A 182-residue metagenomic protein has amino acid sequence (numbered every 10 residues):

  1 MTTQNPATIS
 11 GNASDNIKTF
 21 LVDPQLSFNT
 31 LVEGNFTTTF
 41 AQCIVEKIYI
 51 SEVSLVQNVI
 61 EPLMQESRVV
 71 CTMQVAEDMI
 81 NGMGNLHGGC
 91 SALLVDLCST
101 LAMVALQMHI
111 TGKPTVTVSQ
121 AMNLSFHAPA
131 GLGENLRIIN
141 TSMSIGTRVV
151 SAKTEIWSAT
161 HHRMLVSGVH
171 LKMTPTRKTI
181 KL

Functional and structural regions predicted by a protein language model:
M1-L182: Terminal targeting signals and extreme-terminal segments of soluble enzymes
